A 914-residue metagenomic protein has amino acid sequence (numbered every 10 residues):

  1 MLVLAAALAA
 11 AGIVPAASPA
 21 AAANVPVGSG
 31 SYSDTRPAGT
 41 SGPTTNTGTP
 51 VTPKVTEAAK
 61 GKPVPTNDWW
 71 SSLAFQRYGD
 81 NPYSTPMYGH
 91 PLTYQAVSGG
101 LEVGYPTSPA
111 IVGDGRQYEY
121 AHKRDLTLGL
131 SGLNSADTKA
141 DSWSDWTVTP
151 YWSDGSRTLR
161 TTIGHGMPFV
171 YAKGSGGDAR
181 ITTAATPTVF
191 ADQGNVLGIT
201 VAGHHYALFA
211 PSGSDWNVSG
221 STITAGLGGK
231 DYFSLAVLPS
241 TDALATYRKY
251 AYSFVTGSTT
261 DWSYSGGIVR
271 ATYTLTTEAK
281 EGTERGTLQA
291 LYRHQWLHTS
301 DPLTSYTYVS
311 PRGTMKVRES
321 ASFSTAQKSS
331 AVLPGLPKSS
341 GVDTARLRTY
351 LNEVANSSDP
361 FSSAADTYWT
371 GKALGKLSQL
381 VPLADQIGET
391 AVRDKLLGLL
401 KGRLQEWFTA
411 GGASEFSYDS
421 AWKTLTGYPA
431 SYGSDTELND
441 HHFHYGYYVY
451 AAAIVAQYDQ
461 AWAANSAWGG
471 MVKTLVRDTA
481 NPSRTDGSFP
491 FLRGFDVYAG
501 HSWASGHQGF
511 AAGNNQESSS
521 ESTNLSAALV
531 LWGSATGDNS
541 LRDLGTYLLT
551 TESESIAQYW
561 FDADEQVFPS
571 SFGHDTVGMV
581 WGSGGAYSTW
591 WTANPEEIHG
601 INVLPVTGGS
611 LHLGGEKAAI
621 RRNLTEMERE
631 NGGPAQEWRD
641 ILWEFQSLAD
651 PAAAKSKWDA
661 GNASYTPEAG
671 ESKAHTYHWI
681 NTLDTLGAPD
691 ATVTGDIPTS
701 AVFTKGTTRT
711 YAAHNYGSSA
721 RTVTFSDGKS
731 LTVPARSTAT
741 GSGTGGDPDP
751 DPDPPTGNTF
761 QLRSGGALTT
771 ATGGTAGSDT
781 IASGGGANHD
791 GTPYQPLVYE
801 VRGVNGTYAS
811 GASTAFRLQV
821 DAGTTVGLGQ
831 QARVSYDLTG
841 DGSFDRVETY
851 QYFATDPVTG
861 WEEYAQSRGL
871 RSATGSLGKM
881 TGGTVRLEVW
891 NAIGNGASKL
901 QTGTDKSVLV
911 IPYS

Functional and structural regions predicted by a protein language model:
M1-A22: Secretory targeting and sorting signals
A23-H442, P482, D486-F495, G533-T536 (+2 more regions): Ser/Thr/Asn(+Pro)-rich, low-complexity disordered segments
A364-A384, D435-K473, S518-S526: Aromatic-rich carbohydrate-recognition surfaces in CAZymes
A512-N515, F853-G894: Short, surface-exposed tryptophan/glycine-enriched loops that mediate extracellular molecular recognition
T744-T756: Ser/Thr/Gly/Pro-rich low-complexity, disordered linker/stalk segments of secreted and cell-surface proteins
P754-S813, R817-L828, K879-S914: Proprotein-processing/basic-patch segments
D779-T780, G840-G842: Acidic, glycine-anchored loop motifs typical of Ca2+
A832-L838: Conserved aromatic beta-strand anchor motif in extracellular beta-sandwich/beta-rich domains
